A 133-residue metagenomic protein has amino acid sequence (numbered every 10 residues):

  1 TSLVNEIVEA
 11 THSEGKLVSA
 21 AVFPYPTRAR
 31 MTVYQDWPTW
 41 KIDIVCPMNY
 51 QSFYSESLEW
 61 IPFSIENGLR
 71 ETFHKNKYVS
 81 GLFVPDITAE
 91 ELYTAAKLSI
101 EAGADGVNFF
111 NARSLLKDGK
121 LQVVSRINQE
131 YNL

Functional and structural regions predicted by a protein language model:
T1-I87: Glycoside hydrolase catalytic-domain groove-lining segments
I42-L58, N67-G68, H74-L133: Substrate-binding cleft of secreted/luminal carbohydrate-active enzymes
